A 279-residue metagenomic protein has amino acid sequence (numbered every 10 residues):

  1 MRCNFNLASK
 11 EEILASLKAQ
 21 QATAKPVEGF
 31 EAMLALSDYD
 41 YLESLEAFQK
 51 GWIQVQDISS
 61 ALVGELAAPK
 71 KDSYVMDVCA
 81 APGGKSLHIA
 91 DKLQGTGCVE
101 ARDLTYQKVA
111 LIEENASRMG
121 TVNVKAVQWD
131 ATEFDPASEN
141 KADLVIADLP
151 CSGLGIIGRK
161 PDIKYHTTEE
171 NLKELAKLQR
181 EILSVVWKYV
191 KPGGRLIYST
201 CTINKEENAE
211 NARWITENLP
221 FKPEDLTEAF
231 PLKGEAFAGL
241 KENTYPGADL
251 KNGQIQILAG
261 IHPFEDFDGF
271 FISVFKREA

Functional and structural regions predicted by a protein language model:
M1-A279: S-adenosylmethionine
